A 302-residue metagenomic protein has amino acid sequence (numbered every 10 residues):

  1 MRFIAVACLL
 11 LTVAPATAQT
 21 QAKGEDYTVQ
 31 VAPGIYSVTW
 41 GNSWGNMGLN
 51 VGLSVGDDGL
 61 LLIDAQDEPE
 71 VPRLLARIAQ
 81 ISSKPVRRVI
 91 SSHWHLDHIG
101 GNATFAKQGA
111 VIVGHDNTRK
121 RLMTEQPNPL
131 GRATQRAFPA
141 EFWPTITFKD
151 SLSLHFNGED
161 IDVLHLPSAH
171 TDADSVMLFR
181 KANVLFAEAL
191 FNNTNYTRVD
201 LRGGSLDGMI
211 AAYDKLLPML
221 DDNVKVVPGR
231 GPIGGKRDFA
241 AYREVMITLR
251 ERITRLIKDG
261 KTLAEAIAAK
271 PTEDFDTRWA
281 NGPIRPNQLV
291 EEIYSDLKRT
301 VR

Functional and structural regions predicted by a protein language model:
I4-P15: Bacterial N-terminal signal peptides
Q19, K23-E25, Q30-V31, R119-L166 (+4 more regions): Metallo-beta-lactamase
Q19-A22, P218-D222, I233-R302: Accessory terminal helices/loops
T28-R77, S175-F179, N183-A189: Conserved beta-strand hairpin/beta-sheet module of binuclear metal-dependent hydrolase folds, prominently
G34, S54, D64, I78 (+10 more regions): Divalent metal-coordination and catalytic microenvironments
N42-G45, L60, D67-E70, W94-I99 (+10 more regions): Solvent-exposed loop/turn segments at secondary-structure junctions within structured extracellular/periplasmic domains
G56-L61, P69-V113: Active-site metal-binding motif and surrounding structural segment of the metallo-beta-lactamase
G59-L60, D67-P69, S153, D160-T248: Metallo-beta-lactamase
